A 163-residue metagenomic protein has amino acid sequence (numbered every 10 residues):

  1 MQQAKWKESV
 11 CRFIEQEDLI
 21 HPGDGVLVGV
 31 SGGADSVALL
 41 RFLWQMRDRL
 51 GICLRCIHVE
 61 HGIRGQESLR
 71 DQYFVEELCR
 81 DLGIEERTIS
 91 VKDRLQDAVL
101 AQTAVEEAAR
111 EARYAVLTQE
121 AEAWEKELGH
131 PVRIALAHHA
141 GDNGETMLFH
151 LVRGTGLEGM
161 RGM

Functional and structural regions predicted by a protein language model:
M1-V30, A34-M163: Core alpha/beta nucleotide-donor-binding catalytic domains of modification enzymes
